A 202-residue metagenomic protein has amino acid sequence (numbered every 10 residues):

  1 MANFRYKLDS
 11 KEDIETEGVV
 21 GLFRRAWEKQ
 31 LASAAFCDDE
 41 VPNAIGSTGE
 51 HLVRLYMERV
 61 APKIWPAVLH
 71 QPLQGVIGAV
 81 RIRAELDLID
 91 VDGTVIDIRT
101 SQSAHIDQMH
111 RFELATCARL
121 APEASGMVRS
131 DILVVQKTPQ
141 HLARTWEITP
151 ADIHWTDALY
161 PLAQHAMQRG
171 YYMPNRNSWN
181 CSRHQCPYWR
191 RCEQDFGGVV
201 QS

Functional and structural regions predicted by a protein language model:
M1-S202: RecB-family 4Fe-4S metal-dependent nuclease core
